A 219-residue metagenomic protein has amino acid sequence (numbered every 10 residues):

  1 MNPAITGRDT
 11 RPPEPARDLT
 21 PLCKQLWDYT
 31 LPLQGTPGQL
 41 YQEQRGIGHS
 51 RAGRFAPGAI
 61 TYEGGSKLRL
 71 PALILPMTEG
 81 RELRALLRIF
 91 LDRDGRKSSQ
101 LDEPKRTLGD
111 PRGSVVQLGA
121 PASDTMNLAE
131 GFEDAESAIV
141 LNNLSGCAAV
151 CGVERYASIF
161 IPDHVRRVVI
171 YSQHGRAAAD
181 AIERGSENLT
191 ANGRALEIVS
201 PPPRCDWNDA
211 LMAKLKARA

Functional and structural regions predicted by a protein language model:
M1, F55-I60, M212-A219: Short, small/acidic-rich helices and loops at N termini and domain boundaries of DNA replication/processing enzymes
M1-G46, S50, R176-I182, E187: Non-catalytic accessory segments of DNA primases and related replication-initiation nucleases
L22-Q25, A120, I170-Y171: A short, structure-level motif marking secondary-structure boundaries and short turns
C23-K24, Q44, A52, K105 (+4 more regions): Generic secondary-structure boundary/loop-capping signal
G48-L68: Short, basic/aromatic recognition patches
T61-S66, R96, D206-L211: Short, solvent-exposed polar/charged micro-motifs at secondary-structure junctions
G64-D163: Phosphate-handling DNA/RNA-contact segment within nucleic-acid enzymes
S123-N127, F132-A219: TOPRIM fold recognition
